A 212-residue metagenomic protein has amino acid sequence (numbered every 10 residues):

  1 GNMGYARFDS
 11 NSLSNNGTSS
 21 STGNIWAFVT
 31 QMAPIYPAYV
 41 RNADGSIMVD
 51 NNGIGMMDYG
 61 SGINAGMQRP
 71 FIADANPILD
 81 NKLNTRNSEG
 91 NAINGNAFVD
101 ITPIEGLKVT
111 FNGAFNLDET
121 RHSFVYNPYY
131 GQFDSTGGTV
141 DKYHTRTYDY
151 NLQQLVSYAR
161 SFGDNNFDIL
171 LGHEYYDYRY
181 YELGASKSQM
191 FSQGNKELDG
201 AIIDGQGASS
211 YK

Functional and structural regions predicted by a protein language model:
N2-A92, T110-K212: Surface-exposed loop/interface segments of Gram-negative outer-membrane beta-barrel transport/assembly proteins
D100-E105: Long hydrophobic segments that form regular secondary structure
